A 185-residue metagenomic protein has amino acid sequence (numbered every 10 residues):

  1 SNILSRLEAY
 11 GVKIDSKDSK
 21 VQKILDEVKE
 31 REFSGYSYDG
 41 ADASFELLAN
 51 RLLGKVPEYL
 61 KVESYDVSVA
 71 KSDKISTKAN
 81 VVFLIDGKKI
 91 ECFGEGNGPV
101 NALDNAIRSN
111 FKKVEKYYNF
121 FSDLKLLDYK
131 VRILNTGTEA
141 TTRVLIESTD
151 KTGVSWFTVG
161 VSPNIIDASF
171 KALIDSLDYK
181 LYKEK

Functional and structural regions predicted by a protein language model:
S1-K185: Terminal or standalone catalytic/regulatory effector modules within metabolic enzymes and repeat proteins
